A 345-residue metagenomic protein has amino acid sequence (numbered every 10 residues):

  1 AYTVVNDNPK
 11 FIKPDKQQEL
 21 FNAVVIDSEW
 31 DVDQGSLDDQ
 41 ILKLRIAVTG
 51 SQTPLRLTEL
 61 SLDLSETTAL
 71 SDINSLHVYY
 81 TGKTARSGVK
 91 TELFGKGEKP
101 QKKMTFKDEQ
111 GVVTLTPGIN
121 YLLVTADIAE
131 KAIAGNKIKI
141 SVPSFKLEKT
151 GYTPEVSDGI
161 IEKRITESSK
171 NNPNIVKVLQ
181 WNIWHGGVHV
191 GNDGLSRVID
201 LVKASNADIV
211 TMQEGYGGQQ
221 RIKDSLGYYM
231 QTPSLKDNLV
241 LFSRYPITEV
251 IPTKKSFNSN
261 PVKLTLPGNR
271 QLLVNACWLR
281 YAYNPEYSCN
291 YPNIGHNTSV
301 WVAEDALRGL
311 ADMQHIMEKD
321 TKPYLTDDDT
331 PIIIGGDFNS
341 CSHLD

Functional and structural regions predicted by a protein language model:
A1-K170: Exposed, polar/acidic Ser/Thr-rich sequence context and nearby capping/turn residues that mark flexible linkers
L60, L76, F145, Y229-Q231 (+2 more regions): Generic beta-strand hydrophobic packing signal
L62-L64, Y80, E214, K254 (+1 more regions): Residues that line or immediately flank small-molecule/substrate-binding pockets and catalytic motifs
E66, W184, Y216: Flexible, active-site-proximal loop/turn residues at the rims of small-molecule/cofactor binding pockets and catalytic
T116-P117, K203-N206, T326-D328: Flexible, charged surface loops at secondary-structure boundaries
N120-L122, V210, T330-I334: Generic beta-sheet signal
I165-D200, R244-D345: Active-site regions of metal-assisted phosphoester/phosphodiester hydrolases, unifying DNase/endonuclease modules
G187-S256: Active-site surface patch of divalent metal-dependent phosphodiester/phosphate bond hydrolases
